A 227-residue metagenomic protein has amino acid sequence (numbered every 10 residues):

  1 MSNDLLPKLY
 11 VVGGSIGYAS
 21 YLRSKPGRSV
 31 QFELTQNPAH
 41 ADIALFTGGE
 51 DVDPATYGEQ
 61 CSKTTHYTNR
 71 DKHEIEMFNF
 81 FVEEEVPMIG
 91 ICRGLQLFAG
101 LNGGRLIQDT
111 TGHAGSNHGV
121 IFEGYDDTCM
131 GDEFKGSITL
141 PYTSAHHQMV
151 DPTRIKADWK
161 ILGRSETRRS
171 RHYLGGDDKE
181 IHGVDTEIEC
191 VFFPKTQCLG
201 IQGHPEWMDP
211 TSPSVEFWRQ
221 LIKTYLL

Functional and structural regions predicted by a protein language model:
M1-I91, G100-I107, T111-K195, Q202-L227: N-terminal beta1-alpha1 cap of cysteine-dependent amidohydrolase-like domains
Q96: Cytosolic ligand/metal-binding cores
